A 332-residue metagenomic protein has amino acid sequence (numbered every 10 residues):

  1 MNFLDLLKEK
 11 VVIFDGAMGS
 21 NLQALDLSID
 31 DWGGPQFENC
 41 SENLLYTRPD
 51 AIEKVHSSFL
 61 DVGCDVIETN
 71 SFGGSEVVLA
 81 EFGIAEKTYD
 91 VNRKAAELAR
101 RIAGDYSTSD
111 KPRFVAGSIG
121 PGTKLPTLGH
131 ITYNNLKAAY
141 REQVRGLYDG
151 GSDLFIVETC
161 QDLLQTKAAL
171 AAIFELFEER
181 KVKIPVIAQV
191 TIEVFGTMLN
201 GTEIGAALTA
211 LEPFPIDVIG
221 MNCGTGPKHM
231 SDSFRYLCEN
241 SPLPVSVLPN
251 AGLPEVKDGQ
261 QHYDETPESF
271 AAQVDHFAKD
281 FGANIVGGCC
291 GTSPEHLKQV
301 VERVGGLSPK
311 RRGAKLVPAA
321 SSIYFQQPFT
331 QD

Functional and structural regions predicted by a protein language model:
M1-D332: Domain-level signal for soluble alpha/beta catalytic cores
